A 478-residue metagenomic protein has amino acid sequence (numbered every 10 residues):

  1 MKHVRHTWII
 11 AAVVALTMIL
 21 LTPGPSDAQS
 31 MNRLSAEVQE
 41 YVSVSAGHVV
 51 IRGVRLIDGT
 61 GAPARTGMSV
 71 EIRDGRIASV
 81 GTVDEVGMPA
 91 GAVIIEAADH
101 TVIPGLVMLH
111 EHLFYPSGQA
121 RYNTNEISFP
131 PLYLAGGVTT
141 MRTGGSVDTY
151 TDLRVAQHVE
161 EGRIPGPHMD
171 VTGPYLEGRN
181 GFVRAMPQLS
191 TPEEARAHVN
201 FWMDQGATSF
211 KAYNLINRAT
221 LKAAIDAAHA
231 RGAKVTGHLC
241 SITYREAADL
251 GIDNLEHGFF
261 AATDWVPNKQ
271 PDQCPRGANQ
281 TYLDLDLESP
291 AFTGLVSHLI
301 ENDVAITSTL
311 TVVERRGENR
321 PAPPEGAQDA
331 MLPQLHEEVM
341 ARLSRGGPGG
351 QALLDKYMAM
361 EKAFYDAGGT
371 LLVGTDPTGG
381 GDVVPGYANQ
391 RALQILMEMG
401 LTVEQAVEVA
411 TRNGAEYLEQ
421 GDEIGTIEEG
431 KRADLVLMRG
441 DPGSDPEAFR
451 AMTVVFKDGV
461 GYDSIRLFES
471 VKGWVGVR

Functional and structural regions predicted by a protein language model:
K2-A12: Bacterial N-terminal signal peptides that target proteins for export
A11-L21: Bacterial N-terminal signal peptides
N32-G47, L56, G61-I103: Histidine-rich, glycine-flanked metal-binding segment
V38-S43, L56-S69, T82-V83, V384 (+2 more regions): Acidic, glycine-enriched loop/beta-strand segments at the rims of small-molecule binding/catalytic pockets
V54, V70, G75, D99 (+13 more regions): Divalent metal-coordination and catalytic microenvironments
H100-R163, R179-F182, P187, E193 (+3 more regions): Metal-associated gating/positioning segment near the N- to mid-region
F129-Y150, P167-P174, D204-I216, K234 (+3 more regions): Divalent metal-dependent hydrolysis catalytic cores, especially in the metallo-beta-lactamase
H198-K211, I216, A261-Q394, E398-M399 (+2 more regions): Active-site neighborhoods of metal-dependent hydrolases
